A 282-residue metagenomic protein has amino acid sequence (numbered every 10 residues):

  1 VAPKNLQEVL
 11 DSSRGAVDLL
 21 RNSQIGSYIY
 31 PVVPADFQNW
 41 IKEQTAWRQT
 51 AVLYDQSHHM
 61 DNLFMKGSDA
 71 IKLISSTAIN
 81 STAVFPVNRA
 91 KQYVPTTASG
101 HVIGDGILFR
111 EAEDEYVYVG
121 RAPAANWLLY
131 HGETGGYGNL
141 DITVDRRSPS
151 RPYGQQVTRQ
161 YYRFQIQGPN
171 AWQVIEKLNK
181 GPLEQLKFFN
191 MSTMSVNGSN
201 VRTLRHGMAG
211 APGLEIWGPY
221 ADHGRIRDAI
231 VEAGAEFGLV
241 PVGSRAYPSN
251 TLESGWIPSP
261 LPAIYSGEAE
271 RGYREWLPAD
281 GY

Functional and structural regions predicted by a protein language model:
V1-A35, F109-Y282: Conserved, structured C-terminal
V1-P95, H101, R245: Acidic, proline/glycine-enriched N-terminal capping motif
W40-E43, R48-V52, P86, G106 (+4 more regions): A generic structural signal for ordered alpha-helices
S76-G136: Well-ordered mid-protein domain cores that form the structural environment of catalytic cofactors
